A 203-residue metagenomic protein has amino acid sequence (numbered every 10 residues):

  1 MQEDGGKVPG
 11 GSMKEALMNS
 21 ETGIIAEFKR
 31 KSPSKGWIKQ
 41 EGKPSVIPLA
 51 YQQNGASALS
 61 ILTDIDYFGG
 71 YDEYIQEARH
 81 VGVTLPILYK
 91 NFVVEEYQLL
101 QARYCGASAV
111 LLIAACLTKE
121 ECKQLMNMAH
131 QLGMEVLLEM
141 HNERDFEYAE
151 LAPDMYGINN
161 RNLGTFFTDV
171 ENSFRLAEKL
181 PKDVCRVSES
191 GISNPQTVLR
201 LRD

Functional and structural regions predicted by a protein language model:
M1-I38: N-terminal amphipathic alpha-helix/helix-capping segment at the start of soluble metabolic enzymes
V8-T22, G69-F92, A114, K123-E139 (+1 more regions): Alpha-helix-loop-beta-strand connector modules within alpha/beta enzyme cores
I25-S45, P86-V94, L137-E139, V187-S193: Active-site mouth loops of central-metabolism enzymes
K35-G42, I47-G69, Y148-A177, C185: Glycine/Thr-rich beta-alpha phosphate-binding loop at enzyme active sites
G55-A56, V81-L85, Y104-V110, H130-M134 (+3 more regions): Glycine-enriched alpha-helix->loop->beta-strand junction motifs that scaffold or abut catalytic
V94-G106, H141-A152, S188-D203: Catalytic cores of alpha/beta
L99-C116, C122, M128: A short alpha/beta connector and helix-capping loop motif
